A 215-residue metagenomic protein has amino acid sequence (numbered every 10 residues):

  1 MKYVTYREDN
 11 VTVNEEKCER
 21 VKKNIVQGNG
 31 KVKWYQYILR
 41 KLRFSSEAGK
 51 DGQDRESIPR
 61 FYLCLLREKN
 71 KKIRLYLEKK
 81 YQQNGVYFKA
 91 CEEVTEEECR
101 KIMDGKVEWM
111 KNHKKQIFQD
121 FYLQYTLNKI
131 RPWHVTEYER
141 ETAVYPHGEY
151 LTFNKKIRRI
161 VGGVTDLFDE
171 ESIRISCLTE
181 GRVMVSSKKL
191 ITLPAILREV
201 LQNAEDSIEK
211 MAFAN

Functional and structural regions predicted by a protein language model:
M1-N215: Phosphate-end processing signature that detects enzymes handling 5′-triphosphorylated RNA and polyphosphate
